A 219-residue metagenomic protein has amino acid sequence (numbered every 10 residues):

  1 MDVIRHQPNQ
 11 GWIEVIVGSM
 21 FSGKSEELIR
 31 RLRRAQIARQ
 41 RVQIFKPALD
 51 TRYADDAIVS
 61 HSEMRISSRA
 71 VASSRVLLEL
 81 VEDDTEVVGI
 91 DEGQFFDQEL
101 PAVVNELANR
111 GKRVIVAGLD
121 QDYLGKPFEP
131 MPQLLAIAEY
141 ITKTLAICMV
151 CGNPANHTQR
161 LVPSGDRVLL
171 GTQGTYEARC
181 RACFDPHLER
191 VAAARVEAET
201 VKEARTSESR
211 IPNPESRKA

Functional and structural regions predicted by a protein language model:
M1-D83, Y123-Q133, A146, V162 (+2 more regions): Conserved P-loop
R31, A102-R110, P130-I137: Catalytic-core regions built around general acid/base machinery
D83-V87, G93: Short acidic/histidine-rich motifs immediately flanking catalytic phosphotransfer sites in two-component signaling
G89, R113-D120: Structural recognition of the conserved hydrophobic beta-strand(s) that form the central parallel beta-sheet of P-loop
E92-L107, Y123-F128: Conserved ATPase-coupling elements of RecA-like P-loop NTPase cores
T144-L170: Short recognition patches in nucleic-acid-associated and regulatory proteins
A204-A219: Short, basic, low-complexity termini and linkers enriched in Ser/Thr/Gly/Pro that act as targeting/leader peptides
